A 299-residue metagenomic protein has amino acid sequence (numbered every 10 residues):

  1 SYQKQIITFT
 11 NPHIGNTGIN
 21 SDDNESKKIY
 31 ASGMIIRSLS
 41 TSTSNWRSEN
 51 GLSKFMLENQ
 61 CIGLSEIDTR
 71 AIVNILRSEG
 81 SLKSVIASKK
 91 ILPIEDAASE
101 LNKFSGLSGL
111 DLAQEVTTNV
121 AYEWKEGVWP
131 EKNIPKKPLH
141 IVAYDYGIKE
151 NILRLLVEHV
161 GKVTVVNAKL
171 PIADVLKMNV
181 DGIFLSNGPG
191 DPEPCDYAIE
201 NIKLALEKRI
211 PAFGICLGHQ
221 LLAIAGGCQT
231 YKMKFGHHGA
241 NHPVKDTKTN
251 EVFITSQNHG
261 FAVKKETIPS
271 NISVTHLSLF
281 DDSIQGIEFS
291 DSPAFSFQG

Functional and structural regions predicted by a protein language model:
S1-N179, P192: RNA-binding accessory domains that recognize and position tRNA/RNA substrates
T8, I35, F184-S186, Q298: Structural motif
I62, H140, P211-F213, Q229 (+1 more regions): Proline-centered loop/turn at the N-terminus of a beta-strand
P135-I141, T249-V252, F289-A294: Beta-strand-turn-beta hairpins that frame and shape the catalytic cleft of phosphate-ester-processing enzymes
H140-D145, T255-S256, F295-G299: Active-site-proximal beta-strand elements of phosphoester/diester hydrolases
K177, D181-G182, N187-I254, A262-K265: Cysteine-nucleophile active-site neighborhood
E251-S292: Catalytic beta-strand/loop cores that center a nucleophilic Ser/Cys/Thr and support acyl-enzyme chemistry
